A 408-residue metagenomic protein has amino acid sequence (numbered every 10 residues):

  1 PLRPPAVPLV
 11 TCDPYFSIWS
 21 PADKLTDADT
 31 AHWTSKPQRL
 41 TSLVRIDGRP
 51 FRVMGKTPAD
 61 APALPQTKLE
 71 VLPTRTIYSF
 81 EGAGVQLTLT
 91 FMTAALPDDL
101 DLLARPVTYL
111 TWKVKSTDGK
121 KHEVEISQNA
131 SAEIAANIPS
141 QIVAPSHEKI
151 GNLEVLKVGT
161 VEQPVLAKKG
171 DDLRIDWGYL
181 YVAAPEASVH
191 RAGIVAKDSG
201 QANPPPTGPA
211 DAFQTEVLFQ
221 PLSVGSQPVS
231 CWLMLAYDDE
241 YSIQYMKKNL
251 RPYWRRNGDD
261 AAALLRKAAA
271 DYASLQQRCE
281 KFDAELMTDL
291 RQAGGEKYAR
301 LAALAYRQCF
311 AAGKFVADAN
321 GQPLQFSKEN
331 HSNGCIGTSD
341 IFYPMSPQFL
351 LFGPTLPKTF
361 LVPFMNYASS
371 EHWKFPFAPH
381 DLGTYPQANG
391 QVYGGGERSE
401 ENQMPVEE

Functional and structural regions predicted by a protein language model:
P1-V7, A95-L102, K113-G337, N366 (+1 more regions): Acidic/polar, glycine-enriched structural segments that form the non-catalytic walls/loops of the carbohydrate-binding
V7, C12-A83, K169-K197: An extended acidic
S17-A22, S42, F80, T111-T117 (+4 more regions): Well-ordered alpha-helical scaffold segments within catalytic/enzyme domains
L25-A28, K121-V124, T355-F360, F375: Acidic/polar loop patches that form or flank catalytic/metal-binding clefts of enzymes that bind anionic ligands
L69-A83, Y298-A317, P376-A378: An acidic intrinsically disordered interaction segment
G82-L102: Low-complexity, acidic Ser/Thr/Pro/Gly-rich terminal tails and inter-domain linkers that flank the onset of structured
A104-L110: Short, solvent-exposed loop/turn segments enriched in Ser/Thr/Gly
R256, D260-Q276, G334-E408: Aromatic-rich carbohydrate-recognition surfaces in CAZymes
